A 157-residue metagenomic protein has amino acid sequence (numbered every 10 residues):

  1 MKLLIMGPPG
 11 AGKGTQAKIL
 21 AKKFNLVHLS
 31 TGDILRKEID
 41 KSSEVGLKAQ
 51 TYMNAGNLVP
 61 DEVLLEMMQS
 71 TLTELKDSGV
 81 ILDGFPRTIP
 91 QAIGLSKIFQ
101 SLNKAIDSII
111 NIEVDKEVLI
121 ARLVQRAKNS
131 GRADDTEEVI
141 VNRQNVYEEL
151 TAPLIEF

Functional and structural regions predicted by a protein language model:
M1-F157: Glycine-rich phosphate-binding loop of ATP-dependent small-molecule kinases
